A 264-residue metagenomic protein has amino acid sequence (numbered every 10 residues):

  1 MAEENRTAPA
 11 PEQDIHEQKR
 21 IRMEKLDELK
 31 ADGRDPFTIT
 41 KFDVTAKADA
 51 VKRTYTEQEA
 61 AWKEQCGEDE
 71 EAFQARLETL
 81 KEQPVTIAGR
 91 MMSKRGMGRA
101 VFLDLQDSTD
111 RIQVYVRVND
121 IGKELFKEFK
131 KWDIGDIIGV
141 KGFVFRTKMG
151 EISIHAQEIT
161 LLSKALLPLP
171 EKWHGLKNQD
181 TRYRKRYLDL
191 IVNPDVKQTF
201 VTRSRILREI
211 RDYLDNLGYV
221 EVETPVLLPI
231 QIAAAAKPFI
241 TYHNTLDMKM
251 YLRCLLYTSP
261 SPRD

Functional and structural regions predicted by a protein language model:
N5, Q13, E17-I21, D120-I137 (+2 more regions): Extended, charge-rich, solvent-exposed interface segments
P9, D14-P84: OB-fold nucleic-acid-binding modules
P84-R95: Structural detector for short beta-strands of small beta-barrel domains
R95, Y219-L228: Short, well-structured beta-strand/strand-turn elements
A100-D120: OB-fold (S1/OB) nucleic-acid-binding surfaces
V226-T241: Beta-rich nucleic-acid/ligand-interaction surfaces
F239-L256: Acidic, His- and aromatic-enriched active-site or binding-groove loops in soluble protein domains that engage sugars
Y257-D264: Conserved small/polar residues in nucleotide/adenosyl-binding loops
